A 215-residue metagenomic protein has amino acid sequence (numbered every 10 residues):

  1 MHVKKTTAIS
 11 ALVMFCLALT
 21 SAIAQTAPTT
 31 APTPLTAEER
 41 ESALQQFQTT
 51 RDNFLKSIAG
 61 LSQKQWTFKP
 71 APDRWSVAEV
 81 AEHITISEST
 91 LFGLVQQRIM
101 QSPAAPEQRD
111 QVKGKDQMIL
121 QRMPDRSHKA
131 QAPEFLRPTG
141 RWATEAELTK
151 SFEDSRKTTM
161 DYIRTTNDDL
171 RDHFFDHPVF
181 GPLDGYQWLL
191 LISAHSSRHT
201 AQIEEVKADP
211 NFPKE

Functional and structural regions predicted by a protein language model:
M1-L12: Bacterial N-terminal signal peptides that target proteins for export
S10-S21: Bacterial N-terminal signal peptides
I23-S42, G93-K150, H177-P178, P210-E215: Short, helix-capping/interhelical loops that line the mouth of catalytic, cofactor-, or ligand-binding pockets
E38-I86: N-terminal secretory signal peptides
A43, F47, L148-F152, L189-I192: Hydrophobic packing residues in well-ordered alpha-helices of helical domains and bundles
R51-F54, F152, R156-T159: Hydrophobic alpha-helical core bundles mediating ligand binding, dimerization, or RNAP-core interactions
I58, S127-A130, N167: Short, small-residue-rich loop/turn micro-motifs
F68, P72-M118, K157, D161-T165 (+1 more regions): Short, contiguous alpha-helical
